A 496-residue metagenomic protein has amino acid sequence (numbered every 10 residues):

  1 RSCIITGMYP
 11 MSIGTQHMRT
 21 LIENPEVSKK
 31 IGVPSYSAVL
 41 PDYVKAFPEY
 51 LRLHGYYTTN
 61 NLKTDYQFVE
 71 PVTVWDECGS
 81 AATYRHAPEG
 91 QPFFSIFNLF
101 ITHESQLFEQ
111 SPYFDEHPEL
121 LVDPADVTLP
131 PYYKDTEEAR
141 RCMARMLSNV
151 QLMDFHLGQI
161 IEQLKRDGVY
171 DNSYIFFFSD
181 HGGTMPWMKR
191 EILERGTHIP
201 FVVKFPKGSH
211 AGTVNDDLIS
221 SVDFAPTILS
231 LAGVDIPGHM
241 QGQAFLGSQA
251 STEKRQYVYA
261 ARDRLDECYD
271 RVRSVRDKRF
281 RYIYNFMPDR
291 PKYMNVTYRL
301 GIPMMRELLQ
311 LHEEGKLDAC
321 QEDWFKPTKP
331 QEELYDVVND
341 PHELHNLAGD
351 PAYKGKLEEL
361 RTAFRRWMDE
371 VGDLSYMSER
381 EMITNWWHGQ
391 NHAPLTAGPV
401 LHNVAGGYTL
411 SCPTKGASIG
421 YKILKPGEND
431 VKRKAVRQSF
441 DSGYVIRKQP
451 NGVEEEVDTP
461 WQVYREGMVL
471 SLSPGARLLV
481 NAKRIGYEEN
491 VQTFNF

Functional and structural regions predicted by a protein language model:
R1-E332, P341-T362: Formylglycine-dependent sulfatase
V338: C-terminal helical cap and adjacent loop that interface with cofactors, partners, or active-site loops
A348, E358-T362, D369-F496: Short, compositionally stereotyped local motifs that mark structural "simplifiers"
